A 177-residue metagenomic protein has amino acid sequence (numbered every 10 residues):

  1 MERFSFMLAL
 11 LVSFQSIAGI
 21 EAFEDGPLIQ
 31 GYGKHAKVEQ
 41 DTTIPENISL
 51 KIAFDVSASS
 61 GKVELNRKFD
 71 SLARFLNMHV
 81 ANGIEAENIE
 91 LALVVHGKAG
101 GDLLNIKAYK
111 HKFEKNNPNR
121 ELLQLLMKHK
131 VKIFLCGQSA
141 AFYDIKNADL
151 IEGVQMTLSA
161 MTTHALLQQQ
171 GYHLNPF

Functional and structural regions predicted by a protein language model:
E2-A9: Sec-dependent signal peptide recognition, specifically the positively charged N-region followed immediately by
S13-I17: N-terminal signal peptide c-region/cleavage motif recognized by signal peptidases
A22-G33, Y109-K110, K115-F177: A cross-taxonomic marker for long C-terminal extensions/tails that follow the last structured domain
P45-G61, D102-K107: Acidic/histidine-rich, surface-exposed loop or edge segments in extracytoplasmic proteins
F54-L65, L91, K110-K112, G153: Second-shell loop/turn segments in exported
A58-K68, A86, N116, T157: Solvent-exposed, acidic/flexible segments
L65-I84: Histidine-anchored nucleotide/phosphate-binding helix
E85-L103: Acidic helix-start/capping segments at beta-turn-to-alpha-helix junctions
